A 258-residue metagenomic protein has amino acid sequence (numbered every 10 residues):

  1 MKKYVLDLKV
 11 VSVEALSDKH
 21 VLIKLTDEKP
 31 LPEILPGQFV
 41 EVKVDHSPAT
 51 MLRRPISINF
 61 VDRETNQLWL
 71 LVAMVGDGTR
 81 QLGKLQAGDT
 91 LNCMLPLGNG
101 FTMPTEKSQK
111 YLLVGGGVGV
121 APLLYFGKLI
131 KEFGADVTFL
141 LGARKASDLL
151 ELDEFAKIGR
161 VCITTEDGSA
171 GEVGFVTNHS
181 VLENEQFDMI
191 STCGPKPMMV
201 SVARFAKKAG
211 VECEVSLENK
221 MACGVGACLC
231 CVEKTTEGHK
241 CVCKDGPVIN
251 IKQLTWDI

Functional and structural regions predicted by a protein language model:
K2-A87: Ferredoxin-reductase
Y4, H239-I258: Short, basic/aromatic-enriched C-terminal tail that caps enzymatic domains
S12, F60, I163-T165, V215 (+1 more regions): Structural signal for conserved beta-strand scaffold positions within catalytic alpha/beta enzyme cores
P48-I56, G98-T105, C243: Short, Lys/Arg- and Gly-enriched loop/turn segments at beta-strand edges
D77-E218: FNR/FR-type flavoprotein reductase catalytic core
K196, E218-P247: Local cysteine-cluster metal-coordination motifs and their immediate loop/turn environment, predominantly Fe-S cluster
